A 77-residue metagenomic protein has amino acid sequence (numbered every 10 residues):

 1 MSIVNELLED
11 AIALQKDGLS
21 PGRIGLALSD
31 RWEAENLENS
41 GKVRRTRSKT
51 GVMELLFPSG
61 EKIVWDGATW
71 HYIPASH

Functional and structural regions predicted by a protein language model:
M1-I3, I73-H77: Short intrinsically disordered terminal tails
S2-G25: N-terminal acidic leader/helix
G22, L26-T69: Acidic, low-complexity, intrinsically disordered interaction modules
